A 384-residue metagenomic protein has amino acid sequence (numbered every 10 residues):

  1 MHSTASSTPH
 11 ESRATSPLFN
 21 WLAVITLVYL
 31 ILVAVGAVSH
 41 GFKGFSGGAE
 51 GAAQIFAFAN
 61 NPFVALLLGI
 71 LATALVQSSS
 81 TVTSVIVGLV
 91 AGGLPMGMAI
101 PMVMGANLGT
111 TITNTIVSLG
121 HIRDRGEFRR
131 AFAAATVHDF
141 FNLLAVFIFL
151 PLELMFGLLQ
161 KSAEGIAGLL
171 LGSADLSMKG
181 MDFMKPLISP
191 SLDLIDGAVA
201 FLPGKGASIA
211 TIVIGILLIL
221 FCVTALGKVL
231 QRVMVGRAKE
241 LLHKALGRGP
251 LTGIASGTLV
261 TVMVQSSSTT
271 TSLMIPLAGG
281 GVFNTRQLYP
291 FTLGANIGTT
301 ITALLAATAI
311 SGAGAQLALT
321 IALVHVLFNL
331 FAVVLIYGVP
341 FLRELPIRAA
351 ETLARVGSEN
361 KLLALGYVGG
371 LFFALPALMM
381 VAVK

Functional and structural regions predicted by a protein language model:
T4, G109-S118, V235-V260, V264 (+2 more regions): Hydrophobic alpha-helical transmembrane segments of integral membrane proteins
S7-L66, I70, S191-I254: Helix-loop-helix hairpins and the membrane-proximal interhelical loops of multi-pass alpha-helical transport proteins
W21, Y29-V33, I116-P186, L217-T224 (+1 more regions): Juxtamembrane and boundary regions of transmembrane helices in multi-pass small-molecule transporters and channels
V24, V28, A57, G69 (+14 more regions): Alpha-helical transmembrane segments of multi-pass membrane proteins, especially transporters and channels
K43-R130, A134-L144: Early transmembrane hairpin of solute transport permeases
T73-N107, I122, G168-L169, A174-L176 (+1 more regions): Membrane-interfacial helix-loop connectors
N114-G126, V229-V233, I275-G281: C-terminal ends of transmembrane helices
